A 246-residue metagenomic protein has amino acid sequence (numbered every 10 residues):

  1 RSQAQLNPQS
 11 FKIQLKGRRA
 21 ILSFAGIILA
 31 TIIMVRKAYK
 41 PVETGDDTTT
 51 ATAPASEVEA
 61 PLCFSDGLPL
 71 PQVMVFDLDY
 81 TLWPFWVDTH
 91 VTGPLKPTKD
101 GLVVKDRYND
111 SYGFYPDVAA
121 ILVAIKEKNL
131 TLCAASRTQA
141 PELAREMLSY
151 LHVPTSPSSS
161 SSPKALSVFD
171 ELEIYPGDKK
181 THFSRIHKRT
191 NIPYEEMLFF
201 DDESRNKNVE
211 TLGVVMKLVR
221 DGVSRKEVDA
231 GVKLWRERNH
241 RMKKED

Functional and structural regions predicted by a protein language model:
R1-S2, P8-L70, F76, W235-D246: Eukaryotic N-terminal low-complexity, Ser/Thr- and Lys/Arg-rich leader segments that predominantly function as
F11, T50-A51, T81, R205 (+1 more regions): A generic signature of intrinsically disordered, low-complexity regions enriched in glycine/proline and charged/polar
I13, I21, I27-I28, I32-I33 (+5 more regions): Weak global preference for isoleucine
Q14, I27, V42, D79 (+8 more regions): Generic signature of intrinsically disordered, low-complexity segments enriched in small/polar residues
V35-D47, A53-P176: Alpha-helical substrate-recognition element adjacent to the catalytic core
K128-T131, Q139-D246: C-terminal cap/substrate-recognition subdomain and adjoining C-terminal extension of metal-dependent phosphatase-like
